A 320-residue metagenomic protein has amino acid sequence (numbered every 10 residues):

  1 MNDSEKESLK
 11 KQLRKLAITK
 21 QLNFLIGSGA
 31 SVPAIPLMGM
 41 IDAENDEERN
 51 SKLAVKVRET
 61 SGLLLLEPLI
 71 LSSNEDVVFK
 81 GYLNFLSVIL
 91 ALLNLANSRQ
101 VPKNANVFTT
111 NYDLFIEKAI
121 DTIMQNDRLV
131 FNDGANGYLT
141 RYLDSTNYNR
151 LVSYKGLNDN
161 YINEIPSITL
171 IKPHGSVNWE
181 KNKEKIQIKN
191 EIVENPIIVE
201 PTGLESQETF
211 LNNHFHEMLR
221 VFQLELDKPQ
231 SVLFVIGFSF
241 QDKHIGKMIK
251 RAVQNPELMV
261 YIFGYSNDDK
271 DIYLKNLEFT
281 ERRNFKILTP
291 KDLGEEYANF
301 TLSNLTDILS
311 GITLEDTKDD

Functional and structural regions predicted by a protein language model:
M1-F24, V32, H216, R220-D320: SIR2/sirtuin-family catalytic core signature
M1-I120, M124-D127: Gly/serine-rich nucleotide phosphate-binding loop at the start of the catalytic core of nucleotide/ADP-ribose-handling
N2, N182-K228, V232, I236: Acidic, metal/cofactor-coordinating or nucleic-acid-engaging core segments within structured domains
S4-L9, L83-L93, N147-L157, F210-Q223: A Trp-anchored, charged/polar loop motif used as the substrate-binding/catalytic surface of acyl/ester-handling
I18, L22, S98-E200: Extended, H/D-rich, highly charged conserved domains that either
G29-V32, Y112-F115, G175-N178, S239-Q241 (+1 more regions): Short, solvent-exposed loop/turn segments at secondary-structure junctions
P33-I35, I116-K118, W179-K183, H244 (+1 more regions): Short helix/loop capping segments that flank catalytic or ligand/cofactor-binding pockets
A91-V101, I162-I165, R251-E257: Short, conserved loop/helix-junction motifs that constitute active-site signature segments in enzyme catalytic cores
